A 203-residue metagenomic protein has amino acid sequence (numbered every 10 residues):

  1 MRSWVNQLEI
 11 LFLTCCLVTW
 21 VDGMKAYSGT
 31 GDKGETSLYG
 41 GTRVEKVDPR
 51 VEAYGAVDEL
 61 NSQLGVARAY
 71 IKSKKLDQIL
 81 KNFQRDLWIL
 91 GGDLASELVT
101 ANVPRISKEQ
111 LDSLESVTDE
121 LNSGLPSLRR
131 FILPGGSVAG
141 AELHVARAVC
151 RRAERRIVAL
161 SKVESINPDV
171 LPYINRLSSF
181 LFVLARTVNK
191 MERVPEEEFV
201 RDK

Functional and structural regions predicted by a protein language model:
L13-K203: Phosphate/pyrophosphate-binding loop motifs in nucleotide- or prenyl diphosphate-using proteins
